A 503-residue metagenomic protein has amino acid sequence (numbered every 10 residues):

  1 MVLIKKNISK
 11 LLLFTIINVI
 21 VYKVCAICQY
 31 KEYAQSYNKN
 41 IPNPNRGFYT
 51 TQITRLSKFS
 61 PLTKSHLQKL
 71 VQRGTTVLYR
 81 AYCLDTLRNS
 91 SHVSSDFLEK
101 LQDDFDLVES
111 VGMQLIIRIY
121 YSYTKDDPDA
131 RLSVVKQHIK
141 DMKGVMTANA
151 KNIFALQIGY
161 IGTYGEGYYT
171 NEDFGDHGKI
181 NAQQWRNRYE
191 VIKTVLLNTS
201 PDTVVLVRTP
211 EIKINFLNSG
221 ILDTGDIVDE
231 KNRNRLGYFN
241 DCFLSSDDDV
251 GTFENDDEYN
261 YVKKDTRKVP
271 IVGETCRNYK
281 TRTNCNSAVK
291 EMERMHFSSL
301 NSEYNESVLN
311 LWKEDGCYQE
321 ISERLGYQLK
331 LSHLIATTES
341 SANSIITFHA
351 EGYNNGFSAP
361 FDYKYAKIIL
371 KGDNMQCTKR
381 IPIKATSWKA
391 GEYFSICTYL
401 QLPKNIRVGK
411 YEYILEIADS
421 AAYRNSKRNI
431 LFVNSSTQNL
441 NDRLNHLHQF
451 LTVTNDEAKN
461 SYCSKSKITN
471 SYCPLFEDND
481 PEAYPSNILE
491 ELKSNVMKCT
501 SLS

Functional and structural regions predicted by a protein language model:
I8-A26: Cleavable N-terminal signal peptides of Sec/SRP-targeted secreted and luminal proteins
C25-V77, A81: Boundary/entry segment of secreted carbohydrate-active catalytic domains
Q52, R80-Y82, I117-Y121, Q157-Y160 (+2 more regions): A cross-domain feature marking catalytic cores of carbohydrate-active enzymes and several ubiquitous metabolic/repair
T63-S122, L132-V134: Aromatic-lined substrate-binding rim segments of carbohydrate-active enzymes
F97-S110, A130-A155, Q184-N198: An active-site-proximal structural segment forming one wall of the substrate-binding cleft that immediately precedes
N152-E306: Catalytic-core regions of glycoside hydrolase
N284-L334: Catalytic cores of secreted or luminal carbohydrate-active enzymes
E323-L502: Extracellular/luminal regions of secreted and cell-surface proteins that mediate adhesion/ECM remodeling
